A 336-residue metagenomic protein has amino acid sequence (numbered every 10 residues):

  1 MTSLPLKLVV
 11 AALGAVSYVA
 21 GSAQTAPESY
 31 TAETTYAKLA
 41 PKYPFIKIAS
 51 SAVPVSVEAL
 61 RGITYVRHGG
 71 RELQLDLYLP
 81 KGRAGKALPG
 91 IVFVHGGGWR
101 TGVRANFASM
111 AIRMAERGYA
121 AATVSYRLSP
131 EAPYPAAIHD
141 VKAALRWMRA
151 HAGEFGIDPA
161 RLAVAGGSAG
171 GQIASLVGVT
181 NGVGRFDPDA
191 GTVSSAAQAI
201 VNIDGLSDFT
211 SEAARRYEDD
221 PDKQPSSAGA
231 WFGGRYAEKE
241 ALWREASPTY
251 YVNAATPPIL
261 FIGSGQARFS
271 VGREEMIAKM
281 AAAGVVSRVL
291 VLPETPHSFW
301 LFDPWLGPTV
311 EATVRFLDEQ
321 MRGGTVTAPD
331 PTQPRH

Functional and structural regions predicted by a protein language model:
P27-G85: N-terminal cap/lid segment of alpha/beta-hydrolase-fold proteins
A49-V55, S211-Y250: Mobile cap/lid helix-loop segments that gate and shape the active-site cleft of serine hydrolases
K86-G97: Short beta-strand element of the alpha/beta-hydrolase
R104-T123: Short amphipathic alpha-helix adjacent to the substrate-entry channel of hydrolases
A143-R216: Primarily recognizes the serine-hydrolase "nucleophile elbow" in alpha/beta-hydrolase and SGNH/GDSL folds
A255, L260-G263: Short beta-strand/loop motif that positions the catalytic acidic residue of the alpha/beta-hydrolase fold
P296-L306: Catalytic histidine-centered segment of alpha/beta-hydrolase-like enzymes
W305-H336: Catalytic active-site module of serine/aspartate enzymes centered on a nucleophile-bearing elbow/loop
